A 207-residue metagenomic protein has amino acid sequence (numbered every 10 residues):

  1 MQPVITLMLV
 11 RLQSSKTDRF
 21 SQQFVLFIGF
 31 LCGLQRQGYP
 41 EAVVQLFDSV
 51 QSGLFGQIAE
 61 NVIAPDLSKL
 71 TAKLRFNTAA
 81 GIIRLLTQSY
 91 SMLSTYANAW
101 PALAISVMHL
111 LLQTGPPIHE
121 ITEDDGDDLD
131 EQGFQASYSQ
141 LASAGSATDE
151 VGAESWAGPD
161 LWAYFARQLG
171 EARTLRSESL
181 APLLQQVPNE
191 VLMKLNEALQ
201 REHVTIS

Functional and structural regions predicted by a protein language model:
M1-S207: Alpha-solenoid helical-repeat scaffold
